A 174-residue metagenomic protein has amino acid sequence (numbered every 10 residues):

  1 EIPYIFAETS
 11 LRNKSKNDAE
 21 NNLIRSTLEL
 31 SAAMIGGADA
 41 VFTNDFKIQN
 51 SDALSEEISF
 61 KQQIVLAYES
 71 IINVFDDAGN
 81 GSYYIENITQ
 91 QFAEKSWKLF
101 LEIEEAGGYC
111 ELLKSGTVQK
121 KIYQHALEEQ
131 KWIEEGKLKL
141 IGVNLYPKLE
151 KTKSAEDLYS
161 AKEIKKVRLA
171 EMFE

Functional and structural regions predicted by a protein language model:
E1-K16, S31-Q49, A67-E86: Core alpha/beta catalytic barrel or barrel-like domain that forms the active/cofactor pocket in diverse metabolic
A7, R25, T117-K121: Alpha-helical transmembrane segments of multi-pass membrane proteins
K14-I24, Q90: Conserved phosphate-binding loops in nucleotide/dinucleotide-binding enzymes
N21-I35, F60-L66: Glycine-rich and small/hydrophobic secondary-structure elements
R25-E29, I48, L127-E128: Glycine-rich, charged/polar anion/phosphate-binding loops that engage phosphate groups from diverse ligands
S51-E56: Histidine/acidic-residue-rich catalytic or RNA/ligand-binding cores of hydrolases and nuclease-related proteins
E57, K61-E174: Catalytic-core signal marking the mid-to-C-terminal active-site face
